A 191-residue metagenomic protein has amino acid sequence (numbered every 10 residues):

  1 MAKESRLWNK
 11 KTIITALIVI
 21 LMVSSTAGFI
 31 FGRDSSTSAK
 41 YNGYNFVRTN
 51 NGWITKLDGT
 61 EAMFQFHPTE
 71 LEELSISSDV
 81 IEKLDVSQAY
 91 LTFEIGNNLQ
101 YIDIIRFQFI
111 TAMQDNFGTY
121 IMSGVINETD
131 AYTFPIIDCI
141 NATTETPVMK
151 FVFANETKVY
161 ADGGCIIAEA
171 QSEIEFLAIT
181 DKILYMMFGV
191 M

Functional and structural regions predicted by a protein language model:
M1-K40: Secretory targeting signatures
R48-M191: Long, folded non-catalytic interaction modules
